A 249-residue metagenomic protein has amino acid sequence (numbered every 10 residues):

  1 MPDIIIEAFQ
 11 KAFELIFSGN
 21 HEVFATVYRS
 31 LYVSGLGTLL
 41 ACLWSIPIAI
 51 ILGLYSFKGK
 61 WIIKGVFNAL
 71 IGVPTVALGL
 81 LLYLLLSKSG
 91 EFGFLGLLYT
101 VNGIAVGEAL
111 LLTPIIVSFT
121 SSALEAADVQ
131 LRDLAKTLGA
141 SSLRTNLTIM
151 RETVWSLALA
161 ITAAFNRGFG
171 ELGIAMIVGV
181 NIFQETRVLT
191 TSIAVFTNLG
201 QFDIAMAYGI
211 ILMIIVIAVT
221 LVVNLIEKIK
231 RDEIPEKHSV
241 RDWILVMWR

Functional and structural regions predicted by a protein language model:
M1-T38, Y55-F57, I149, N198-Q201: Periplasmic/extracellular loop-to-transmembrane helix junction in inner-membrane transport proteins
P2-E14, S18-H21, L78-A109, V178-I182: Membrane-interfacial helix termini and adjacent extracytoplasmic/periplasmic loops of multi-pass transporters
S18, V178-L225: Interhelical loop and adjacent transmembrane-helix boundary motif in polytopic membrane transport permeases
R29-G37, F67-L70, L143, L147-L159 (+2 more regions): Alpha-helical transmembrane segments of multi-pass membrane proteins
L36-F67, S142, I149, V222-L225: Transmembrane-helix boundary motif in ABC transporter permease subunits
I48-L82, H238-R249: Cytoplasmic-entry segments and transmembrane alpha-helices of multi-pass inner-membrane transporters
P114, S121-L131, K136, R144-T148 (+1 more regions): C-terminal transmembrane helix and the adjacent membrane-cytosol boundary/short C-terminal tail of inner/organellar
F119-T120, S142-I174, K228: Transmembrane alpha-helices
